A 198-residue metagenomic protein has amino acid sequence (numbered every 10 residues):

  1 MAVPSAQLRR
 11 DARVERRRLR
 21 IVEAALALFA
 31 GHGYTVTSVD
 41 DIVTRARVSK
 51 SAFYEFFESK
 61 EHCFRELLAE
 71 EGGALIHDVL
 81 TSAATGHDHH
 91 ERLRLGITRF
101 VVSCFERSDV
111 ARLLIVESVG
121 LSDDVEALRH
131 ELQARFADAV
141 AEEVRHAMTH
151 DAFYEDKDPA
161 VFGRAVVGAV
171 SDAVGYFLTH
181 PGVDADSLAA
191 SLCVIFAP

Functional and structural regions predicted by a protein language model:
M1-R16: N-terminal intrinsically disordered/low-complexity leader segments
R13-A25, I42, L67-L75, V79 (+1 more regions): Generic hydrophobic, amphipathic alpha-helix propensity
R17, I21-F29, F100, V170: Short hydrophobic clusters on alpha-helical segments that form packing/core surfaces in small helical domains
R20, L28-H62, E66: Helix-turn-helix
E66, L80-D109, F162-V166, D186-A189: Hydrophobic alpha-helical connector segments
G73-H77, D123-H150, A160-R164, S171 (+1 more regions): Amphipathic alpha-helical packing segments from all-alpha helical-bundle domains
L95, V102, E106-A141, A152-F153 (+2 more regions): Short secondary-structure transition hinges
S103-E106, V110, E142, H146 (+2 more regions): Amphipathic C-terminal alpha-helical segment
